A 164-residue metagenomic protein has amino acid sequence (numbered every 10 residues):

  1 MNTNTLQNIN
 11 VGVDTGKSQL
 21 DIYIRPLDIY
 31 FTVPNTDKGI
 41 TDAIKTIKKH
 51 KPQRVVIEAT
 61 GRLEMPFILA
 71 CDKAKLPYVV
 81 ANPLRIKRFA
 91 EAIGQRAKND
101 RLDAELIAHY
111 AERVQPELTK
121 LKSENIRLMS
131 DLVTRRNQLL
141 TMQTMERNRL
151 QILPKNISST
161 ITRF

Functional and structural regions predicted by a protein language model:
N2-R25, I107: Gly/Thr-rich phosphate-binding beta-strand-loop-beta motif of the actin/hexokinase/Hsp70
D14, E58, D100-D103: Acidic active-site catalytic centers that drive phospho-/nucleotidyl reactions and related ester hydrolyses
K17, G61, R85: Short, glycine/acidic-enriched loop or turn micro-motifs at the edges of active sites
R25-R54: Nucleic-acid-processing active sites and adjacent nucleic-acid-binding tracks, predominantly divalent metal-dependent
F31-P34, K75-P83: Short hydrophobic/aromatic-enriched beta-strand-loop microsegments
P52-L63: Short glycine-rich phosphate-binding loop at a beta-alpha junction
D72: Anion (oxyanion) recognition and catalysis
V79-F164: Long, charge-rich intrinsically disordered scaffolds of nucleic-acid metabolism proteins
